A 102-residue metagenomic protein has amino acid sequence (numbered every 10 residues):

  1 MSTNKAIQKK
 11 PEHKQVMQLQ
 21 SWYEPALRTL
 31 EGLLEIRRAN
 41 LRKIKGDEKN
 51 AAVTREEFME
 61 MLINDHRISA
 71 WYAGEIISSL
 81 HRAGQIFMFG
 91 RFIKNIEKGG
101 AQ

Functional and structural regions predicted by a protein language model:
M1-K5, I44-E48, I68: Eukaryotic partner-binding/assembly regions in large regulatory complexes
M1-R38: Long, low-complexity, charged/polar intrinsically disordered regions in eukaryotic proteins
L33-I36, N40, D65, A83: Surface-exposed polar/charged interaction patches
L34, D65, Y72, A101-Q102: Intrinsically disordered, charged low-complexity linkers and terminal tails that flank or connect structured domains
I44-M61: Short acidic, hydrophobic short linear motifs in intrinsically disordered regions
E56, R91-Q102: Short, cationic-aromatic polyanion-contact patches
R67-S79: Short amphipathic alpha-helical interaction segments
H81-R91: A short, conserved structural fragment
